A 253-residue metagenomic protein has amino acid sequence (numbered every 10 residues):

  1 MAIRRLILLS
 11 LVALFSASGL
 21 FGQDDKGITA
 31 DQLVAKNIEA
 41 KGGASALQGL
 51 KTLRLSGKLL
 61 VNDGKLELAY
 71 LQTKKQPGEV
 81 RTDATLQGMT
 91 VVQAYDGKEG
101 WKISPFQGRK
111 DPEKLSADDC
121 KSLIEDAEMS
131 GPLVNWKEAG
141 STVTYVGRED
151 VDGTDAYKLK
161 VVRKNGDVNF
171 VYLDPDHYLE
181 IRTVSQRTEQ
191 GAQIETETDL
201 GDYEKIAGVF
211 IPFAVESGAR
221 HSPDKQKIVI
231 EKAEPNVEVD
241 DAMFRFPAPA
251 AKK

Functional and structural regions predicted by a protein language model:
M1-I3: N-terminal secretory signal peptides that target proteins for export/translocation
L8-S18: Bacterial N-terminal signal peptides
G22, M89, D152-A248: Gly/Pro-enriched, hydrophobic low-complexity segments that function as extracytoplasmic propeptides/linkers
Q23-A30: Cleaved targeting-peptide boundary
D31-G108, A139-G147: N-terminal mature ectodomain segment of secretory-pathway/periplasmic proteins
W101-G131: Acidic/charged, solvent-exposed loop-and-adjacent secondary-structure segments enriched in E/D, K/R, S/T, and G/P
S122-K160, L179-R182: Short, conserved active-site entrance elements at the starts or edges of catalytic domains
K252-K253: Short, solvent-exposed mixed-charge patches
